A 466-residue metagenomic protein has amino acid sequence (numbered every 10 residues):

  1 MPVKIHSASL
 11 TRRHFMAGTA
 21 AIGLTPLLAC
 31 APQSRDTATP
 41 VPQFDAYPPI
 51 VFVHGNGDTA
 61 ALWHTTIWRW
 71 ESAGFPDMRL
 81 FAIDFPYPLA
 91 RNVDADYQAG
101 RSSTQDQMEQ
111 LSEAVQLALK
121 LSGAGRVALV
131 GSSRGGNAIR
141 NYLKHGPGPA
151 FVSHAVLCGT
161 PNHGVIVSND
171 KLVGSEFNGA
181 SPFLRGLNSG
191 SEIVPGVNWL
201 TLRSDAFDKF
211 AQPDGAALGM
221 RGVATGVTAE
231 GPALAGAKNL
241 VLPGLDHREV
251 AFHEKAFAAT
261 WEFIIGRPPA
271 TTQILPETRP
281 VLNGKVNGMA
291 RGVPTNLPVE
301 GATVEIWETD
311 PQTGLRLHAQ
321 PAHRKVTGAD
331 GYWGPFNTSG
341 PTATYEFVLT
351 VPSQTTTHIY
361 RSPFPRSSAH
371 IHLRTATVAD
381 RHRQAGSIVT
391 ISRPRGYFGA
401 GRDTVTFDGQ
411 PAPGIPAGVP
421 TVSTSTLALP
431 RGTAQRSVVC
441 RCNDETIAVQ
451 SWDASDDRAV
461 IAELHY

Functional and structural regions predicted by a protein language model:
M1-L28: N-terminal secretory signal peptides
F15, D36-A38, S204-D208: Intrinsically disordered, low-complexity serine/threonine-rich segments
A17-G18, D58, A251: Alpha-helical and His/Cys-centered functional microenvironments
I22-T25, A29, G186, N198-T201 (+3 more regions): Generic structural signal for residues positioned in beta-strands
L27, P243-G244, V439: Mature extracytoplasmic/luminal segments of secretory-pathway proteins
Q33-V130, R134-N169, P268-P280, N287-Y466: N-terminal non-catalytic accessory region
A61, A95-G125, N137-E277: Helical cap/lid subdomain of alpha/beta-hydrolase-fold lipid enzymes that gates access to the catalytic pocket
